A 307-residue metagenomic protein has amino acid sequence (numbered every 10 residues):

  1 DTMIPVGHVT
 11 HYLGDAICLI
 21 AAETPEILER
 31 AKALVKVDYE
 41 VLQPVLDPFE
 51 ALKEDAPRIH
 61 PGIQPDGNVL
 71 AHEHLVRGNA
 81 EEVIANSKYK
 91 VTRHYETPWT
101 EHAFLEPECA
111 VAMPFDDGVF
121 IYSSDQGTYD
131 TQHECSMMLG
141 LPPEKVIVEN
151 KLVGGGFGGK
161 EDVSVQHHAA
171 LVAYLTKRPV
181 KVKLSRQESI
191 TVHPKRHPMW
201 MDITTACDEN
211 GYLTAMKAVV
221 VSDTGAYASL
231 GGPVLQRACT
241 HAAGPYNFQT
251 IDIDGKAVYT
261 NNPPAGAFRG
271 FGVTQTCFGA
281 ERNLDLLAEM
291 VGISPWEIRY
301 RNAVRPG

Functional and structural regions predicted by a protein language model:
D1-G307: Structural alpha/beta core scaffold segments of enzyme domains
